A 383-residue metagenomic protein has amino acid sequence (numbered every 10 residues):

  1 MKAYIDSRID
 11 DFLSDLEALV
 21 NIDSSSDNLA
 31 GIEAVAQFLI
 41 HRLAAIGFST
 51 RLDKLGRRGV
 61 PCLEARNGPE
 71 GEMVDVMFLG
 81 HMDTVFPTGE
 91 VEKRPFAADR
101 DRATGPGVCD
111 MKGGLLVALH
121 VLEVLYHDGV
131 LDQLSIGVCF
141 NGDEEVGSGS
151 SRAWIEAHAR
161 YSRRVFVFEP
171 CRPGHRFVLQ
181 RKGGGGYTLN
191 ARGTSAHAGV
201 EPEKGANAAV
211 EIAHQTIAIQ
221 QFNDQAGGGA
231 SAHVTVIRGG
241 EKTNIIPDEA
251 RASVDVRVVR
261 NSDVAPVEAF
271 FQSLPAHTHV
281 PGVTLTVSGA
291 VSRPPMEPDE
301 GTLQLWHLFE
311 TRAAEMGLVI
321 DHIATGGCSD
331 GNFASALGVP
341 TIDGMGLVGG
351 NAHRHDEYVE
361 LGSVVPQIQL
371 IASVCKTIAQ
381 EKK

Functional and structural regions predicted by a protein language model:
M1-P106, H127, L131-D132, G331: Acidic/His- and Gly-rich active-site-bordering loop/insert found across diverse amide/peptide-bond hydrolases
S7, S24, K54, P170-C171 (+3 more regions): Metal-dependent amide/peptide-bond hydrolase catalytic core, centered on the "pita-bread" metallohydrolase fold
D75-M77, A103, R163-V167, T188 (+1 more regions): Short glycine-aspartate micro-motif
L79-G80, C139-N141, F166-E169, N190-R192 (+1 more regions): Short beta-strand segments
F86, R102-L116, H197: Glycine/serine-rich anion-binding loops at beta->alpha junctions that coordinate negatively charged ligand groups
M111-K182, A379, K383: Acidic/histidine-rich catalytic neighborhood of metal-dependent amide-processing enzymes
